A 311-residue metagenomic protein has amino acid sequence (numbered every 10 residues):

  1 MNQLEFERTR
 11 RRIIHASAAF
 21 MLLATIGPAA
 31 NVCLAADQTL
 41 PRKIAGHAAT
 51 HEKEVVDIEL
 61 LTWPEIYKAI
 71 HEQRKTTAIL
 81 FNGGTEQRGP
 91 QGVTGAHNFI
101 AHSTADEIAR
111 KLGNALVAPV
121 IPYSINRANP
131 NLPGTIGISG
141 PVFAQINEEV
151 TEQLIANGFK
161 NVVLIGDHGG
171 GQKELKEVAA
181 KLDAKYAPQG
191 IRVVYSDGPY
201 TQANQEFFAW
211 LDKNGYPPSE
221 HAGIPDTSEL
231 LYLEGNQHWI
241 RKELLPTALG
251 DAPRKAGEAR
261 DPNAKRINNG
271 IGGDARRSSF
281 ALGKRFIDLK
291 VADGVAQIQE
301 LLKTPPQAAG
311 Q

Functional and structural regions predicted by a protein language model:
M1-N2, G158: Residue-level detector of transmembrane insertion/anchoring sites
N2-E5, N31: Intrinsically disordered, low-complexity polyampholyte segments enriched for Lys and acidic residues
L4-M21: N-terminal secretory signal peptides and thylakoid transit peptides that target proteins across membranes
L23-V32: C-terminal segment of classical bacterial N-terminal signal peptides
V32-P141, Q145-V163, D167-Q311: Extended, histidine- and acidic-residue-enriched regions that form the cofactor-binding/catalytic faces
